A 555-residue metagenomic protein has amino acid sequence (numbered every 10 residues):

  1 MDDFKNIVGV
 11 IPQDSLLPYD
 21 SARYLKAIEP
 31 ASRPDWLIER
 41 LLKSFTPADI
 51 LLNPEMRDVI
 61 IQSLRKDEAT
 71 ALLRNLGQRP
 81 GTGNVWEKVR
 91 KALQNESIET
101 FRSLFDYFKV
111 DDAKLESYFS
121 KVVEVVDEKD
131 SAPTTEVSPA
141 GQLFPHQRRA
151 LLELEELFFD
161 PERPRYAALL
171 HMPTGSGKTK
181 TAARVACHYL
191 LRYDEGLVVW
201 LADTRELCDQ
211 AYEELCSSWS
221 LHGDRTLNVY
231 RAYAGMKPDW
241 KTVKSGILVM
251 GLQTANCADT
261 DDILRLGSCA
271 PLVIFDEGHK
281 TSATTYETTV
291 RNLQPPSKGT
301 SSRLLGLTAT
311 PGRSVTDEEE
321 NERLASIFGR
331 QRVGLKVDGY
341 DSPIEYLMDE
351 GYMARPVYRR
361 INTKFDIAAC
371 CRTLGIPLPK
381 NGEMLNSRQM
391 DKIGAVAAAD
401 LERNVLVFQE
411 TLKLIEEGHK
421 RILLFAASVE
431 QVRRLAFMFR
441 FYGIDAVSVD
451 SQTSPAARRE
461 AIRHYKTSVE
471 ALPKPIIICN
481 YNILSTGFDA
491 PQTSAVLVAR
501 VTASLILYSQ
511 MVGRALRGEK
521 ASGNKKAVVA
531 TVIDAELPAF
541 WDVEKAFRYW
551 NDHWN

Functional and structural regions predicted by a protein language model:
M1-A132: N-terminal accessory nucleic-acid engagement/regulatory domains that precede and modulate ATP-driven motor cores
P161-C187, F425: Walker A/P-loop
S176-T181, H188-Y189, Y193-S217, A427-E430: Conserved Walker A/P-loop ATP-binding site and its immediately adjacent core in helicase/helicase-like ATPase domains
A234-K241, L423, R433-R434, I444-L484: Conserved helicase ATPase core of P-loop NTP-dependent helicases/translocases
S268-P271, I476-N480, S485-V501, L507-R514 (+1 more regions): A short beta-strand element within the Helicase C-terminal
A283-V357: Post-DEXD/H (motif II) to motif III coupling segment of the RecA-like Helicase ATP-binding lobe
V333-I422: Conserved interdomain linker/interface between the two RecA-like ATPase lobes of SF2 helicase motors
G339-A354, I506-S509, R517-N555: A conserved SF2-helicase RecA2
